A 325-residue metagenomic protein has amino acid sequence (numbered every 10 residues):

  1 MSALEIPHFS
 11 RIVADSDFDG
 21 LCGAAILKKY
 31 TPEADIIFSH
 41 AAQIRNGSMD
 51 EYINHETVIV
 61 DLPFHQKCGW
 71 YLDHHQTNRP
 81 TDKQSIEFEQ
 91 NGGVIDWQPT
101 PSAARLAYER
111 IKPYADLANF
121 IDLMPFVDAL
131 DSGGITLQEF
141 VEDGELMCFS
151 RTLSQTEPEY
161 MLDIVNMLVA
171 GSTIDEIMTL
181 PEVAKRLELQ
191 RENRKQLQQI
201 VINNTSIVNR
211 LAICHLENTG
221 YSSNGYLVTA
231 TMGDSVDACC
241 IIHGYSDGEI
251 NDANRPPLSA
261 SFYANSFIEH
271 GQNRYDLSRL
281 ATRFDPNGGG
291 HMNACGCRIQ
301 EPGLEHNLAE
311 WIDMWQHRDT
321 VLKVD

Functional and structural regions predicted by a protein language model:
M1-C148, R191-Q199, N203-N218, S222-D237 (+1 more regions): Replace "Mg2+/Mn2+-dependent" with "divalent metal-dependent
Q138-Q196: Accessory alpha-helical/coil subdomains and C-terminal extensions that flank or cap enzyme catalytic cores
